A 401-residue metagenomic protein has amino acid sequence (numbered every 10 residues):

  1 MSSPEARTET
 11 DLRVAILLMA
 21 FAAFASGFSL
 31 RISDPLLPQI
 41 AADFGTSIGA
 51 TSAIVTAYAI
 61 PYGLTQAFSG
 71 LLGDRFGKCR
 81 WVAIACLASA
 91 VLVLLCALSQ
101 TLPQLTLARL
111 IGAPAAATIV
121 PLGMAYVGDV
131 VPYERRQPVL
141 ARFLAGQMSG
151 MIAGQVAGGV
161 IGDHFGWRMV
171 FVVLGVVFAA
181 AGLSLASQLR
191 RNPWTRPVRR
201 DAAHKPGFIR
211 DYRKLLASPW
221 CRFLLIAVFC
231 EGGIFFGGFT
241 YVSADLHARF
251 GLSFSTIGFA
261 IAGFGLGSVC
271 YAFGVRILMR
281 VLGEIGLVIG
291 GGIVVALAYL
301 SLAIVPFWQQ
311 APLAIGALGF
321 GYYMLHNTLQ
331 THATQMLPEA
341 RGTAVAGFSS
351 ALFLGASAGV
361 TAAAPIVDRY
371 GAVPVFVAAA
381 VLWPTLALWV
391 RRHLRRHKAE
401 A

Functional and structural regions predicted by a protein language model:
S2-E9, R190-L224: Juxtamembrane intracellular "pre-TM" segments in multi-pass secondary transporters
G45, G77, L98-Q104, A115 (+3 more regions): Helix-breaking motifs and short loop linkers at transmembrane-helix boundaries and internal kinks in secondary membrane
L64-Q100: Conserved MFS/SLC helix-loop-helix module at the cytosolic interface between two early adjacent transmembrane helices
Q66-G77, C270-G283, V367-D368: Helix-to-loop junctions at the C-terminal end of transmembrane segments in multipass secondary transporters
L92, P103-I111, Q309-A317: Paired small-residue
Q104, Y133, R142-R190: Helix-loop-helix hairpin linking two adjacent transmembrane segments in secondary transporters
A108-S149: Cytoplasmic helix-loop-helix junction between adjacent transmembrane helices in 12-TM secondary transporters
I285-L329: C-terminal transmembrane helical hairpin of 12-TM major facilitator-type secondary transporters
